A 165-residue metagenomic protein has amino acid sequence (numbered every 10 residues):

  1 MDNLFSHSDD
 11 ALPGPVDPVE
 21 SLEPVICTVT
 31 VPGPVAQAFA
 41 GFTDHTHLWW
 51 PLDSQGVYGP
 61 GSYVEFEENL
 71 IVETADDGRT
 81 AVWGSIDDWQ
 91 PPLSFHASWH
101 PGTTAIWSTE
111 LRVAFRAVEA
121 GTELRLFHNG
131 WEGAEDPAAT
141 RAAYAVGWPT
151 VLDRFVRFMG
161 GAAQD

Functional and structural regions predicted by a protein language model:
M1-I26: Short acidic N-proximal helix/loop "leader" segments that mark the beginning of a domain or an inter-domain linker
D2-D10, G130-D165: A conserved amphipathic terminal alpha-helix motif
D2-L4, Y63, D76-A120, N129-E132: Hydrophobic-ligand binding "helix-grip"
I26-C27, D44-W83, S94: Short beta-edge strand/loop motif at the mouth of beta-sheet-based domains
V29, L126-N129: Short, hydrophobic/aromatic-enriched beta-strand segments in well-ordered soluble domains
P32-W49: Amphipathic alpha-helical segments
A38-F42, I71, I86, F95-A97 (+3 more regions): Hydrophobic pocket/interface hotspot
T43-T46, T109, T122: Ser/Thr-centric signal marking residues that sit in or immediately flank functional binding/regulatory motifs
